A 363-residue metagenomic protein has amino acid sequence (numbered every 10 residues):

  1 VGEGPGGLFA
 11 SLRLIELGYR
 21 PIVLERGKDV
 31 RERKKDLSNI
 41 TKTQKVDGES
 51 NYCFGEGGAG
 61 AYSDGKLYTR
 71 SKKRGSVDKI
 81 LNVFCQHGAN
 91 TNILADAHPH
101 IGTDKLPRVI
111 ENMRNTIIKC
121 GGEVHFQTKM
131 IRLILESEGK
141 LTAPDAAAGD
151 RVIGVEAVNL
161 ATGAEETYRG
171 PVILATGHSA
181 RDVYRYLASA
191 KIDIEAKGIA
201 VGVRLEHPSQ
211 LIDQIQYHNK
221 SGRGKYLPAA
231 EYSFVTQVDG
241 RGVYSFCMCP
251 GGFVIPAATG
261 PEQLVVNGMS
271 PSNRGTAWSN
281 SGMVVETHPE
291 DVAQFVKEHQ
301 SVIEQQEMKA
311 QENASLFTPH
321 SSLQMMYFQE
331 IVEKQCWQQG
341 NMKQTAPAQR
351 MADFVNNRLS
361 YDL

Functional and structural regions predicted by a protein language model:
V1-L363: Residues forming the flavin
